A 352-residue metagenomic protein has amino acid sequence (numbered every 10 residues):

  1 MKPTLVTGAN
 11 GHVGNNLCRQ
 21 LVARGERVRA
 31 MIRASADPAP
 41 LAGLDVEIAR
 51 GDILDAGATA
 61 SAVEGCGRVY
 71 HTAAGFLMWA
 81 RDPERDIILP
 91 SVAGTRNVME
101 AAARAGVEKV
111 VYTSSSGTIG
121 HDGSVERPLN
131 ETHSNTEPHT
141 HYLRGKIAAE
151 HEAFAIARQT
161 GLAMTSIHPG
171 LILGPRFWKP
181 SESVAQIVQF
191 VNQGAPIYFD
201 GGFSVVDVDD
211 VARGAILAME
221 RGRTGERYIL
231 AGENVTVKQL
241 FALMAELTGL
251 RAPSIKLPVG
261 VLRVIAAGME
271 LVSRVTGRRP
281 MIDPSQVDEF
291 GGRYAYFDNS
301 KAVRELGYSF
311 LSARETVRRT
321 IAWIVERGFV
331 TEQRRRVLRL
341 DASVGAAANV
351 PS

Functional and structural regions predicted by a protein language model:
K2-E26: N-terminal Rossmann NAD(P)H-binding glycine-rich loop of SDR-like oxidoreductase domains
A34-A93, A101: NAD(P)H-binding glycine-rich loop region in Rossmannoid oxidoreductase-like domains and their noncatalytic homologs
H71, G75, A80-Y142: Conserved Rossmann-fold NAD(P)-dependent oxidoreductase catalytic core, especially the SDR/UDP-sugar
A80, N135-E137, A185-V206, D210 (+1 more regions): A conserved pocket-lining segment of Rossmann-fold NAD(P)-dependent short-chain dehydrogenase/reductase
I88-V92, R127-E131, P138-H151, L171 (+2 more regions): Short-chain dehydrogenase/reductase
S114, H151-P175: Conserved beta-loop-beta element that borders a ligand/cofactor-binding pocket
Q159-L162, G174-A185, A218-Y228, L250-A252: Glycine/proline-rich active-site loop of Rossmann-fold NAD(P)-dependent oxidoreductases
G214-M281, N299, R304, A313-S352: Mid/C-terminal beta-alpha module of Rossmann-like enzyme folds, strongest in SDR-family dehydrogenases/epimerases
